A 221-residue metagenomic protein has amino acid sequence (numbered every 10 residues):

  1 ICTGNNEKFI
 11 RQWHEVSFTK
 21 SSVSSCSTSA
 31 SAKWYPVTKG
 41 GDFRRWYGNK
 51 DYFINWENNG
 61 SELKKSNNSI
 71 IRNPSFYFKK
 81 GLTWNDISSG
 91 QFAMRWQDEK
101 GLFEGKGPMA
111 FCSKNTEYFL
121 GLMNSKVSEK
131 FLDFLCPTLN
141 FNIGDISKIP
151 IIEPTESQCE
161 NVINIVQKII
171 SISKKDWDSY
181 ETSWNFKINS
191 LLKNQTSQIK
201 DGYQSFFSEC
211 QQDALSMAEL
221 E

Functional and structural regions predicted by a protein language model:
I1-F103, D213-E221: Segments forming glycine/polar-rich beta-alpha architectures that bind adenosine-containing cofactors
N5-F9, P150-E221: Non-catalytic DNA-recognition/assembly elements of restriction-modification systems
T19, V23, F43, Y47 (+6 more regions): Intrinsically disordered or highly flexible coil/loop and linker segments, enriched in small and charged/polar residues
S24-C26, N58-E62, N68, G105-M109 (+5 more regions): Short, surface-exposed linear patches
L63-N67, S89, S128, T196 (+2 more regions): Generic signal for short, ordered secondary-structure residues within or immediately flanking folded domains
I71-K79, Y118-L122, I143-S147, N185-S190: Low-complexity, flexible helical/coil segments
N85-K148, T155-Q158, N164-I165, I169-I172: Basic, amphipathic alpha-helical recognition segments used for DNA target recognition
